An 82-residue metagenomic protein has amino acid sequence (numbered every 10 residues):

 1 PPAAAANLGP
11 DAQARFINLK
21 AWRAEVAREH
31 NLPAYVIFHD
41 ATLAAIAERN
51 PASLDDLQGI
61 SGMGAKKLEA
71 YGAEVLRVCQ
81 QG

Functional and structural regions predicted by a protein language model:
P1-G82: Accessory DNA-binding and partner-docking regions appended to nucleic-acid-acting proteins, especially the terminal
